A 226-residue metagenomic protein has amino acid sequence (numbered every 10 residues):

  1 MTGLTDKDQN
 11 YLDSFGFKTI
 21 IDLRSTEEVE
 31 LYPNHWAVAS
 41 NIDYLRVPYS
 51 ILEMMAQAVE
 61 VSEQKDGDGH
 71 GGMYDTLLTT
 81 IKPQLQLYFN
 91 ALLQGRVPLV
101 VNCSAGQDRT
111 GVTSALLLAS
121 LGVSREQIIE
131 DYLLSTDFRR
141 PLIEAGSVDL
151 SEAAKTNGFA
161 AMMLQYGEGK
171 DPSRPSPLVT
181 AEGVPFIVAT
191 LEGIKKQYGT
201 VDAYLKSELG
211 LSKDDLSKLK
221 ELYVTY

Functional and structural regions predicted by a protein language model:
M1-V100, T113-Y226: Cys-dependent protein tyrosine phosphatase-like superfamily
A105, R109-T110: Ser/Thr-glycine-rich phosphate-binding loops at phosphate-binding pockets of nucleotides, nucleotide cofactors
